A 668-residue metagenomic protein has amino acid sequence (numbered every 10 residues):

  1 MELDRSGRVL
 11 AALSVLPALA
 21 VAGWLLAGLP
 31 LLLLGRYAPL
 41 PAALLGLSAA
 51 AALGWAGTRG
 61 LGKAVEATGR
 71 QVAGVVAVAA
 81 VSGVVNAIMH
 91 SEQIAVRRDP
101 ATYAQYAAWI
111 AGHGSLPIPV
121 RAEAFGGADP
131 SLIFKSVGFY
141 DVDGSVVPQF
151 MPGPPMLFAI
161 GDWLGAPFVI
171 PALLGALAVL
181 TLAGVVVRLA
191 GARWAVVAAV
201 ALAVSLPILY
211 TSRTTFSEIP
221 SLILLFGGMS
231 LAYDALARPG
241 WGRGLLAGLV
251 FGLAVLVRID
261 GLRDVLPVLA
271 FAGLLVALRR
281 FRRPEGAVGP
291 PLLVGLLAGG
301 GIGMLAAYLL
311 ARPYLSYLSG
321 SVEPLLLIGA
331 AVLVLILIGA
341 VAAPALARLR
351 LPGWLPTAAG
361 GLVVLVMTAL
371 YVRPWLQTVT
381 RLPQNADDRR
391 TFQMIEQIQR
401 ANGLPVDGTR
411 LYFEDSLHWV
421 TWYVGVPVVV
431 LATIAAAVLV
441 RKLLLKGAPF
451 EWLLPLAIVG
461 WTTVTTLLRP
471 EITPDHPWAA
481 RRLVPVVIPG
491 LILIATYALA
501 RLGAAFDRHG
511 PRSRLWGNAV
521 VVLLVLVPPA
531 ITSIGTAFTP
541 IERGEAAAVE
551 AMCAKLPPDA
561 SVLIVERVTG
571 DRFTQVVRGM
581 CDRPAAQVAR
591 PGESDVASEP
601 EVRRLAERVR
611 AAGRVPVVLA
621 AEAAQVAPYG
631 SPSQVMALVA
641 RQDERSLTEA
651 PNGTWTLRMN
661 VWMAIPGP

Functional and structural regions predicted by a protein language model:
M1-G74, P267, L278-A435, R441 (+6 more regions): Membrane-embedded, hydrophobic transmembrane alpha-helices
L32, A159, V185, A198-A199 (+3 more regions): Membrane-interface alpha helices of multi-pass inner-membrane proteins
A51-R59, P167-A190, G227: Transmembrane-helix motifs of polytopic, lipid-linked glycan transferases
Y103-A104, T211-S212, E218, L326-A330 (+3 more regions): Hydrophobic/aromatic-rich transmembrane helices and adjacent perimembrane loops
I110-G161, T409-F413: Interfacial juxtamembrane loops and adjacent helix segments that form the catalytic/substrate-binding surfaces
L182-V204, I223, L236-L246, G460 (+1 more regions): Transmembrane-helix signature of polytopic, membrane-embedded enzymes that assemble or transfer cell-envelope glycans
P207-S221, D260: Short acidic/glycine- and proline-prone juxtamembrane loop motifs at membrane-interface regions of multi-pass membrane
G228-R243, V276-R283: Membrane-interface transmembrane helices that cradle and orient dolichyl/undecaprenyl
